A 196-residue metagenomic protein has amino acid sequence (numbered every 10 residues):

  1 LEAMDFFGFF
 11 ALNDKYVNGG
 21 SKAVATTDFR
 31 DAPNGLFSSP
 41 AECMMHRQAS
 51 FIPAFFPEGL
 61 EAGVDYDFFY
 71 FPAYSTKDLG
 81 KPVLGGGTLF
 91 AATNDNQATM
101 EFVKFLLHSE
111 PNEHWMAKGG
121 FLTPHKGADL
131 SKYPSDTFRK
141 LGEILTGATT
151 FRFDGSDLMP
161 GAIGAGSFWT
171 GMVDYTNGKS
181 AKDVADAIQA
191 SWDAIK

Functional and structural regions predicted by a protein language model:
L1, L84-T88, T149-F153: Flexible glycine/proline-enriched surface loops and loop-helix/loop-strand junctions
L1-G59: Extracytoplasmic ligand-binding clamshell segments of periplasmic binding protein
L1-V24, Q97, E101, K179-D186 (+1 more regions): Helix-loop-helix "hinge/cap" segment bordering the ligand-binding cleft or interdomain interface
E2, M44, Q48, T93-A98 (+2 more regions): Extracytoplasmic/periplasmic, Sec-exported soluble proteins
M4-A11, N34, M100-L107, N112-A117 (+3 more regions): Non-transmembrane alpha-helical segments in soluble domains of secreted/periplasmic/extracellular proteins
A41, E58-L122: Extracytoplasmic/periplasmic substrate-recognition and gating elements
I144-K196: Conserved C-terminal helix/tail region of periplasmic/extracytoplasmic solute-binding proteins
